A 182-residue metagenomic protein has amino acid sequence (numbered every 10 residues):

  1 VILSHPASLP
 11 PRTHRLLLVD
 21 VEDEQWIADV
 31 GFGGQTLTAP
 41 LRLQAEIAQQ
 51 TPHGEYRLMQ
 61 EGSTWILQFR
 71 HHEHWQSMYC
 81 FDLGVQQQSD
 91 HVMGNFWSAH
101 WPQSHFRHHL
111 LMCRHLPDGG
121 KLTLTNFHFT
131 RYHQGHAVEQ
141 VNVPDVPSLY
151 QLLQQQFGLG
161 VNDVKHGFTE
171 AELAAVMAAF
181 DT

Functional and structural regions predicted by a protein language model:
V1-R57: Hydrophobic/aromatic-rich core segments of domains that either
E46-Q49, E55-L58, G62, I66 (+1 more regions): Conserved, well-structured core segments that form or line functional sites
T64-T182: N-terminal accessory/pre-domain segments preceding catalytic cores
